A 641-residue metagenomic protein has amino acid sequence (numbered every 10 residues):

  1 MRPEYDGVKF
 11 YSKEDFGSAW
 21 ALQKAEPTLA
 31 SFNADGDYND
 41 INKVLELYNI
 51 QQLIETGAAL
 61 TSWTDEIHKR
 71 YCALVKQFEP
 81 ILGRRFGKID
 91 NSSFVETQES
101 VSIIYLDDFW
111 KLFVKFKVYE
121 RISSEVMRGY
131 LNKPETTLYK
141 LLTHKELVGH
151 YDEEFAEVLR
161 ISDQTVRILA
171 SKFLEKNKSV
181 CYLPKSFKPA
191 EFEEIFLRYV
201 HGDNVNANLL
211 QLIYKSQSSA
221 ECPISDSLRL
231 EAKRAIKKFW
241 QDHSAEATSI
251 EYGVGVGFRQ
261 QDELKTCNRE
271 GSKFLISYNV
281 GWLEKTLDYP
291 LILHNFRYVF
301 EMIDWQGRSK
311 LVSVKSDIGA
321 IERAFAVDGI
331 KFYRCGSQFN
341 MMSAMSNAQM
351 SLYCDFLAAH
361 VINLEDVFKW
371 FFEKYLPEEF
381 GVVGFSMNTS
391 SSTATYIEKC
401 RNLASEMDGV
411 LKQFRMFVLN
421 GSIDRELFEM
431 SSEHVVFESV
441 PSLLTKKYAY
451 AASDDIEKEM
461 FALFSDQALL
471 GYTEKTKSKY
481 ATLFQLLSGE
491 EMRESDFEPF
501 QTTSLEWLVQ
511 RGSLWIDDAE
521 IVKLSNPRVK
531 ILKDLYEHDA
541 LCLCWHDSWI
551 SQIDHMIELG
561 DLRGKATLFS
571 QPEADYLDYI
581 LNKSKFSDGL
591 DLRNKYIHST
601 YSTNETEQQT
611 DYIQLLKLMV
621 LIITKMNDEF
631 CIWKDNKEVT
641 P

Functional and structural regions predicted by a protein language model:
M1, M127, M302, M341-M345 (+10 more regions): Detector for methionine-enriched segments
R2-T393: Long amphipathic alpha-helical coiled-coil/heptad-repeat bundle
D203, H243, I303, G307 (+4 more regions): Short, flexible helical or helix-coil boundary motifs
R297, C354, K369, A394-R415 (+4 more regions): Generic detector of well-ordered alpha-helical segments enriched in charged/polar residues, highlighting helical
E379-F461: Long, low-complexity, charged/polar intrinsically disordered regions in eukaryotic proteins
D424, F428-P641: Amphipathic, oligomerization/interface secondary-structure segments
